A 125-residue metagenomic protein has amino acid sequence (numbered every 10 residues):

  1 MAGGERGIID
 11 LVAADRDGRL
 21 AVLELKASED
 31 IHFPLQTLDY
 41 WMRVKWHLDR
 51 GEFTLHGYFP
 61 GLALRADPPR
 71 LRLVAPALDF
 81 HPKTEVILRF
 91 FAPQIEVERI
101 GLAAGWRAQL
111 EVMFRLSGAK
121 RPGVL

Functional and structural regions predicted by a protein language model:
M1-L125: Charged, terminal alpha-helix-loop-beta segments that serve as non-catalytic nucleic-acid engagement and/or assembly
